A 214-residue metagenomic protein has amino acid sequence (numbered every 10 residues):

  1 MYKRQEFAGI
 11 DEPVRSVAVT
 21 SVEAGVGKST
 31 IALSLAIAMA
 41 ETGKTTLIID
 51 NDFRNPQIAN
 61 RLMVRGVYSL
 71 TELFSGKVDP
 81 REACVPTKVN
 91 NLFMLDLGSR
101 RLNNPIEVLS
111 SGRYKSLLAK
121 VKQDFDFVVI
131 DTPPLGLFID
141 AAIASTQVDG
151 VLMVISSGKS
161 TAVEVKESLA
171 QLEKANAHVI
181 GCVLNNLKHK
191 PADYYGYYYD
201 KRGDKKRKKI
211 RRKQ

Functional and structural regions predicted by a protein language model:
K3-Q214: P-loop NTP-binding module
